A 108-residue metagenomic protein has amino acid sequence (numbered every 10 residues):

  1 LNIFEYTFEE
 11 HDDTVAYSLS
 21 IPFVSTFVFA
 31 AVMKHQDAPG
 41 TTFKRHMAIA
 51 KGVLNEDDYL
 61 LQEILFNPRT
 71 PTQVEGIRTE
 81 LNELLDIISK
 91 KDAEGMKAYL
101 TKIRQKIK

Functional and structural regions predicted by a protein language model:
I3-K108: An accessory alpha-helical subdomain
